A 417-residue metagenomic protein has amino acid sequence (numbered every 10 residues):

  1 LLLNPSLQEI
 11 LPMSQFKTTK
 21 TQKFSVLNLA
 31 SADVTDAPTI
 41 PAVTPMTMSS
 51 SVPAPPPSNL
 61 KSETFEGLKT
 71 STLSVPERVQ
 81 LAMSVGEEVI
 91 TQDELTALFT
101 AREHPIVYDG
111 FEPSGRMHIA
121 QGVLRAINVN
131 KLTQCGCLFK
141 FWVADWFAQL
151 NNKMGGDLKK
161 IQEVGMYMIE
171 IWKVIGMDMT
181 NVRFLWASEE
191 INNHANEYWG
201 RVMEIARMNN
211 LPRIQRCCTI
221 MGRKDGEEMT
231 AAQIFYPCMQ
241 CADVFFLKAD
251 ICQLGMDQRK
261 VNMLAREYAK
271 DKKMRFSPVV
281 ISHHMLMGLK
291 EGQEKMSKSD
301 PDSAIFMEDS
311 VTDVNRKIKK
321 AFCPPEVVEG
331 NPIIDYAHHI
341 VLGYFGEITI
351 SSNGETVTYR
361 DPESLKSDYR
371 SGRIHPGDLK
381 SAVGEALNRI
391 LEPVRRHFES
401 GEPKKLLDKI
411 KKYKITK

Functional and structural regions predicted by a protein language model:
L2-I10, S14-M285, G330, F345-K417: NTP-dependent nucleotidyl-transfer catalytic core
E291-E294, S299-P362: Internal helical hairpin/lid segments
